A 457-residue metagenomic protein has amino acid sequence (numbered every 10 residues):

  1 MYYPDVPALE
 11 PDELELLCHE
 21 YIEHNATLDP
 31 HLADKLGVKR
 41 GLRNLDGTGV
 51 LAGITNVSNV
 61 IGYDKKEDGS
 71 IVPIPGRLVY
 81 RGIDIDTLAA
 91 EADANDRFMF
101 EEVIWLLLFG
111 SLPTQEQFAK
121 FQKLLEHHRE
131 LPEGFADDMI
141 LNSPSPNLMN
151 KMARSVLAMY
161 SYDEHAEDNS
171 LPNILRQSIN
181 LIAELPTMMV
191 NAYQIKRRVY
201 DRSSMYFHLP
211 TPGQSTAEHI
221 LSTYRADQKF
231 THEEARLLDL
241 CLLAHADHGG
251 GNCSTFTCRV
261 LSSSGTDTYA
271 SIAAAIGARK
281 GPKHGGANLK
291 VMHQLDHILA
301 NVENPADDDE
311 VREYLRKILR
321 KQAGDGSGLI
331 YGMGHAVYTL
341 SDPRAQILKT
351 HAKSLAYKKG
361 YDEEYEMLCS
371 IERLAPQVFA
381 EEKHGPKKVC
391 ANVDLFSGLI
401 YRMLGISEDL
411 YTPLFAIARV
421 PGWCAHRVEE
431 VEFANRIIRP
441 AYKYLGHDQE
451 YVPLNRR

Functional and structural regions predicted by a protein language model:
M1-R457: Non-transmembrane, aqueous-exposed alpha-helical and coiled segments at domain scale
